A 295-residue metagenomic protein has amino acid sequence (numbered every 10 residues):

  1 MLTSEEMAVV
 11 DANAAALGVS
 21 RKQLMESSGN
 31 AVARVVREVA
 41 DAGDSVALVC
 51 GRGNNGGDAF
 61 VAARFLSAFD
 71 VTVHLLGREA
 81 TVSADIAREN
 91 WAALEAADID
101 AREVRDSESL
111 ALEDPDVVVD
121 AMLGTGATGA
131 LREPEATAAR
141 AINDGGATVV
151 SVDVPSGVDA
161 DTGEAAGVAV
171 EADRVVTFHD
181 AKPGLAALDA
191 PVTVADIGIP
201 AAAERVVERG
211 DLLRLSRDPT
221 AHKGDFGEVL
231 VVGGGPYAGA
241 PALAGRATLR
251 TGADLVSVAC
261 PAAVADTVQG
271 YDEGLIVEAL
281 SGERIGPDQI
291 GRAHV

Functional and structural regions predicted by a protein language model:
M1-A68, T72, K182-H294: Small-residue (G/A/S/T)-rich helix-start motifs and N-terminal tracts that mark the onset
R34-M122, R132-S151: Nucleotide and nucleotide-moiety/phosphate-recognizing core
R52-N54, E79, S107, M122-G129 (+4 more regions): Short glycine-rich anion-binding loops that position phosphate/pyrophosphate groups of nucleotides and phosphorylated
E89-A92, A166-V170, E273-A279: Short, hinge-like loop/turn segments at secondary-structure boundaries
I99-D100, D173, V192, L275: Short, conserved active-site loop motifs that form the nucleotide-linked donor/cofactor pocket
R102-V104, S151, V175-F178, S257-C260 (+1 more regions): Short, hydrophobic beta-strand segments that form beta-sheet elements in well-ordered domains
L110-L112, V168, Q289: Structural alpha-helical scaffold elements that stabilize or flank donor/cofactor-binding regions in carbohydrate
D116-L230, G235-P236: YjeF_N-associated NAD(P)HX repair module
